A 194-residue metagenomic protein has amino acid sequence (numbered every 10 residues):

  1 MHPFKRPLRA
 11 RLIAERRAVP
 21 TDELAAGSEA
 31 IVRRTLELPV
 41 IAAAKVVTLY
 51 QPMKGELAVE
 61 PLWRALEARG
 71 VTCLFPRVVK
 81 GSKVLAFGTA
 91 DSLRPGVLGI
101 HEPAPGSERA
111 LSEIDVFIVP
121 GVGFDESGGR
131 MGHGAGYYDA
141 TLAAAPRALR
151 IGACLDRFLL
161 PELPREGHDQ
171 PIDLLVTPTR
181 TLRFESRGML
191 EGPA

Functional and structural regions predicted by a protein language model:
M1-P3, P7-A10, A14-A18, A104 (+3 more regions): Surface-exposed, charge/polar-rich loops and edge strands
M1-S112: N-terminal active-site beta-alpha-beta segment that forms phosphate/nucleotide-binding and substrate-recognition loops
L49-Q51, V119-P120, T177: Redox-cofactor binding/interface segments in oxidoreductases and associated redox assembly factors
P52-G55, V122-E126: Short glycine-rich anion-binding loops that position phosphate/pyrophosphate groups of nucleotides and phosphorylated
R64, G132-Y138: Charged helix-capping and loop-helix junction motifs
